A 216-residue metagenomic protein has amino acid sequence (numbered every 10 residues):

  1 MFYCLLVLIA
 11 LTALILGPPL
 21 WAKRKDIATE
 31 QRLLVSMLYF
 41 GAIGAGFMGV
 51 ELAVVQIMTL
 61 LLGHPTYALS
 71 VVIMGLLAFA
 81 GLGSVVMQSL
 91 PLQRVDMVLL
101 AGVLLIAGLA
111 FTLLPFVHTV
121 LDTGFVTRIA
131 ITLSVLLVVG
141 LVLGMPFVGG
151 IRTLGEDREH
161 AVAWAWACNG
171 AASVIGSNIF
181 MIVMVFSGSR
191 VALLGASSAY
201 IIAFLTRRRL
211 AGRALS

Functional and structural regions predicted by a protein language model:
M1-S216: Alpha-helical transmembrane segments of multi-pass membrane proteins
